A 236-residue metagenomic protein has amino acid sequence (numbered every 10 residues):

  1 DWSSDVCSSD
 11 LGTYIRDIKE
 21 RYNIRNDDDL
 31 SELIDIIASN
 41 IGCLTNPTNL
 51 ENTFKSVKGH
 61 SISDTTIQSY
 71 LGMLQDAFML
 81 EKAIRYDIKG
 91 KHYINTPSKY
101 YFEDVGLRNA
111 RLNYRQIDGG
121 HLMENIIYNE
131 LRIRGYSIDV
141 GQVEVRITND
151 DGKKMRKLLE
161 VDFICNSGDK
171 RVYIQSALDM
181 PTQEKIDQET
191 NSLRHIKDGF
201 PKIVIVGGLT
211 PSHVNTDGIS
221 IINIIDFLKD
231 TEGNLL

Functional and structural regions predicted by a protein language model:
D1-S8: Short, small-residue-biased leader/transition segments that mark boundaries at the very start of proteins
S9-N23, A110: Short, Lys/Arg-enriched N-terminal segment that forms or immediately precedes the first helix of a structured domain
I18-R25, S56-I62, R85: C-terminal helical "lid" subdomain and adjoining coupling/linker elements of P-loop NTPases
D27-I34: Short, leucine-enriched amphipathic alpha-helices that occur as contiguous helical runs
S39-C43, V57: Short helix-capping/hinge SLiMs at alpha-helix to coil transitions
P47-G59: DNA-recognition alpha helix
T66-M73, F78-L236: A cross-kingdom feature that marks ATP-driven nucleic-acid transaction machinery
